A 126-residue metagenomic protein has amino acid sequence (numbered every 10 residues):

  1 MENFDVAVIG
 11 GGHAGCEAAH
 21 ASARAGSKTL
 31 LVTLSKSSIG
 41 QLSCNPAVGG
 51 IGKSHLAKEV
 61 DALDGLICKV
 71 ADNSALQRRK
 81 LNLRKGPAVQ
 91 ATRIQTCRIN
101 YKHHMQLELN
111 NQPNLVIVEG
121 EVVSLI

Functional and structural regions predicted by a protein language model:
E2-A14: Beta1/beta-strand and adjacent pyrophosphate-binding region of the FAD-binding site in flavoprotein oxidoreductases
H20-S124: Conserved N-terminal/central alpha/beta ligand/cofactor-binding core
